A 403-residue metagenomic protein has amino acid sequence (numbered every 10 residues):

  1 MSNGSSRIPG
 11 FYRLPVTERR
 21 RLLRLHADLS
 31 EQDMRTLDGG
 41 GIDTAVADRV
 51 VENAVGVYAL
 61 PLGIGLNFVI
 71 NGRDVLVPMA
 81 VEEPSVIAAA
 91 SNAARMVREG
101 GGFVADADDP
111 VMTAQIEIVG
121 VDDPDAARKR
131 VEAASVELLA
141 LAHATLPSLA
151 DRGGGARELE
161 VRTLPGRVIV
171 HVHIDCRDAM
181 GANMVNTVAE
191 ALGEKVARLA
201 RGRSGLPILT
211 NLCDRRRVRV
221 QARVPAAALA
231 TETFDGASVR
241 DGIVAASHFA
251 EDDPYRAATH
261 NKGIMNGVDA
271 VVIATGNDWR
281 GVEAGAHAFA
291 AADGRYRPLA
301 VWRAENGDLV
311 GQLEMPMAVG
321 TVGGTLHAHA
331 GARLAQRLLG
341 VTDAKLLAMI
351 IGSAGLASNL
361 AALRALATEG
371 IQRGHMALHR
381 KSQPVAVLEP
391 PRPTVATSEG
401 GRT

Functional and structural regions predicted by a protein language model:
M1-V75, E83, F103-V111, T394-V395 (+1 more regions): Acidic/polar, glycine-rich intrinsically disordered N-terminal extensions of enzymes
M34-L37, G102-D108, T145-E160, L199-N211 (+6 more regions): Flexible, glycine/charged-enriched surface loops at secondary-structure junctions
A47-V50, G56-H173: Small-residue-rich
R49-V51, V57-L60, G65, G166-H173 (+2 more regions): Short, hydrophobic/aliphatic alpha-helical segments
P61-V86, R177-V185, E251-G276, G355-A365 (+1 more regions): Conserved phosphate/anionic-ligand binding catalytic regions in large, soluble enzymes, centered on
G100-E132, E232, A290-G352, S358: A structural-propensity feature for long, helix-poor, extended segments
A179-M180, V185-G331: Glycine-rich anion/phosphate-binding loop at the beta-strand->alpha-helix junction
G324-T403: Internal helix-turn-beta structural module
